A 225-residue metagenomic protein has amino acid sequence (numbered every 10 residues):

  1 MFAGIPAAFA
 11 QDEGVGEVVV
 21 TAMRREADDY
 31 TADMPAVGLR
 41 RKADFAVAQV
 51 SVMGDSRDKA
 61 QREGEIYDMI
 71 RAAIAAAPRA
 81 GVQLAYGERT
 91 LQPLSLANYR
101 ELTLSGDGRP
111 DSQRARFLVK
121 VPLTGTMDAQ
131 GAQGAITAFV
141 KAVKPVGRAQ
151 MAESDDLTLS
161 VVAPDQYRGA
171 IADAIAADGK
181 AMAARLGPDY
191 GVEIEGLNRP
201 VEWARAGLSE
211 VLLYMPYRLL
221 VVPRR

Functional and structural regions predicted by a protein language model:
A3-I5: N-terminal signal peptide c-region/cleavage motif recognized by signal peptidases
Q11-D178, G187-R225: Short, charged, surface-exposed interaction patches
